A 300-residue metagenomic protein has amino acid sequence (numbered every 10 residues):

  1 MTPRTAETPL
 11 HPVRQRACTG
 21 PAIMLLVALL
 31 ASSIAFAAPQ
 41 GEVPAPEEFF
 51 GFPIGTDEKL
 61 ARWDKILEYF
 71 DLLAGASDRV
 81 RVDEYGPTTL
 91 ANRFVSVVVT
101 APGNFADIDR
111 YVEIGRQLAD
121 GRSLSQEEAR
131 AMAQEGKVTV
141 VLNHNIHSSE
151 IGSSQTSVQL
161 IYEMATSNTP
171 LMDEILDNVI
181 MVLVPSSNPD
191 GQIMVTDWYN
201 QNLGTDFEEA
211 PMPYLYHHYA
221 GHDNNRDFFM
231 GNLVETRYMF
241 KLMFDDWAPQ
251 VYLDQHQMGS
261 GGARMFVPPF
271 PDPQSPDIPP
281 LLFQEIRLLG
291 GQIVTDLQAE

Functional and structural regions predicted by a protein language model:
M1-T19: N-terminal secretory signal peptides that target proteins for export/translocation
R4, F36-P39: Surface-exposed charge patches in extracellular/virion surface proteins
T8-L10, G20, M24, G55 (+2 more regions): Intrinsically disordered, low-complexity, compositionally biased regions/tails
P21-S33: Bacterial N-terminal signal peptides
A38-E300: Structured catalytic-domain cores with a bias toward divalent-metal coordination
